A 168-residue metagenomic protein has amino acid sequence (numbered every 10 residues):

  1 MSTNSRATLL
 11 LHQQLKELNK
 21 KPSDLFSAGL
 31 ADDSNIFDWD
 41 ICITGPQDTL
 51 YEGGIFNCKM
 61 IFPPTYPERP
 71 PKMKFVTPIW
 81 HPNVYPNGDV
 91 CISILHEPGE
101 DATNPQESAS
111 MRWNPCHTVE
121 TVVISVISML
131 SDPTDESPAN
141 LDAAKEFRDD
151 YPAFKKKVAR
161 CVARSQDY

Functional and structural regions predicted by a protein language model:
M1-Y168: UBC/E2-like fold recognition across ubiquitin and ubiquitin-like conjugation systems, capturing catalytically active
